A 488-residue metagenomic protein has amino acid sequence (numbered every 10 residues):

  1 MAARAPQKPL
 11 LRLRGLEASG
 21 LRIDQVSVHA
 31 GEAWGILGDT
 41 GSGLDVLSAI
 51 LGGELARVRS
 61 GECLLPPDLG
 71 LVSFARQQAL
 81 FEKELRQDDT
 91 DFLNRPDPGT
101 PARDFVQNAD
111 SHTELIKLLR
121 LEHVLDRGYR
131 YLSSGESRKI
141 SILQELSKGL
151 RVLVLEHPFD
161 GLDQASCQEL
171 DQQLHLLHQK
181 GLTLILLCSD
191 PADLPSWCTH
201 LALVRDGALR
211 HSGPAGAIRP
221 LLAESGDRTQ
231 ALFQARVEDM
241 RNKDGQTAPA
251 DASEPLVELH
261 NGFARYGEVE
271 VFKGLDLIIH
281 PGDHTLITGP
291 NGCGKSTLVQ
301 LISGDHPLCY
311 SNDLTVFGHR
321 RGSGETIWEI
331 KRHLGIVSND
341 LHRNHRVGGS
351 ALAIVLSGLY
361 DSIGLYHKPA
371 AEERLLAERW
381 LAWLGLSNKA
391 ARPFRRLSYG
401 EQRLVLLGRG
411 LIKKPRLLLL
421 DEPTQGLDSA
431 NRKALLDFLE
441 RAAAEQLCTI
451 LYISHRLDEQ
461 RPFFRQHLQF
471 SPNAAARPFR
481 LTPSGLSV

Functional and structural regions predicted by a protein language model:
L11, S19-I23, V257, V271-G274: Conserved structural motif at the start of ABC-family nucleotide-binding domains
G38, L44-D110, Q300-I363: ABC ATPase nucleotide-binding domain signature region
D110-L125, L356, A371-K389: Conserved ABC ATPase "signature" region
G128-S133, K368-P369, P393-L397, E401: Conserved ABC ATPase signature
S141-I142, L407: Hydrophobic anchor residue at the start of the ABC signature
L153-H157, L418-E422: Catalytic Walker B motif of ABC-type/P-loop ATPase nucleotide-binding domains
A208-R236, R461-P462, F470-V488: Conserved beta-strand-loop-alpha-helix hinge in the C-terminal portion of ABC ATPase nucleotide-binding domains
